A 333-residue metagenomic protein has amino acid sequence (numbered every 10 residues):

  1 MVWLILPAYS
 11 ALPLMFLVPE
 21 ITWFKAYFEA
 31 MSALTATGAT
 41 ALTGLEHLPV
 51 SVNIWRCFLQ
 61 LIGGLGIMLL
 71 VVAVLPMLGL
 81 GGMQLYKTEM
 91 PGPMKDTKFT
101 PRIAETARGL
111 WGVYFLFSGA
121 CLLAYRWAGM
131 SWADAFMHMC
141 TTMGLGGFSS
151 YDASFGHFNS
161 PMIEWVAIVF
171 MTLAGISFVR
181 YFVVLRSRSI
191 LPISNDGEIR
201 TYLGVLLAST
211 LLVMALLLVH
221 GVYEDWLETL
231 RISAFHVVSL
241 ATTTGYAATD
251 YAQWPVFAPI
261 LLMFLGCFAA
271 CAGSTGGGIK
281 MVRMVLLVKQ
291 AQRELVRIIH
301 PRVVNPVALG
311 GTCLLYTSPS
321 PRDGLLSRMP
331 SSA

Functional and structural regions predicted by a protein language model:
M1-S318, R322: Membrane-proximal intracellular helices of multi-pass ion channels
P321-D323, S327-A333: Positively charged, low-complexity/disordered segments
